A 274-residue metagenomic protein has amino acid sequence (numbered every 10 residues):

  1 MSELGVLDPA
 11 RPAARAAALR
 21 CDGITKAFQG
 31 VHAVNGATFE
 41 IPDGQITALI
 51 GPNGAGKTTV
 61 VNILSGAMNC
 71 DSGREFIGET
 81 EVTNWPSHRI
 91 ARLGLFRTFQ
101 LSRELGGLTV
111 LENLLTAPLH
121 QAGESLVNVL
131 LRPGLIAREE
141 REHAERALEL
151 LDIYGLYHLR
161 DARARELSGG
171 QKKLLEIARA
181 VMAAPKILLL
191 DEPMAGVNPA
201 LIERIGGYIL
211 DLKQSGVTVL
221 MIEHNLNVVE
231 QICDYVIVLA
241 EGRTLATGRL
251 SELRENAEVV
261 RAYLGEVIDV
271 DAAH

Functional and structural regions predicted by a protein language model:
M1-T25, I268-H274: ABC-family P-loop ATPase nucleotide-binding domain
I50-P52: The feature captures the beta-strand-to-loop junction immediately N-terminal to the Walker
S65: Helix-to-loop junction immediately C-terminal to a conserved catalytic motif
L126-L159, G207-L210: Conserved ABC ATPase "signature" region
L188-E192: Catalytic Walker B motif of ABC-type/P-loop ATPase nucleotide-binding domains
V229-Q231: A short, surface-exposed alpha-helical micro-motif characterized by mixed small hydrophobic and charged/polar residues
